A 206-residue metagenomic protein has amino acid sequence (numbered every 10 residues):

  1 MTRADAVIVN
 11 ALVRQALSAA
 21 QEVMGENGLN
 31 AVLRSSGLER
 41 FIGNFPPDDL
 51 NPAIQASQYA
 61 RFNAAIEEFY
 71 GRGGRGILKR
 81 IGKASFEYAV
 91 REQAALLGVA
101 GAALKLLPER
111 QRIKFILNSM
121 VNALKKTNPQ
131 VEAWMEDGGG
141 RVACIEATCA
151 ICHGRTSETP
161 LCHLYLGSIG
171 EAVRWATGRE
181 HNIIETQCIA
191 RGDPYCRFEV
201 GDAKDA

Functional and structural regions predicted by a protein language model:
M1-R80, E87-A89: N-terminal low-complexity or simple alpha-helical regulatory segments that function as activation/interaction modules
T2-A16, A20-G25, K125-L166, R174-A206: Short terminal or interdomain "cap/linker" segment that borders an active site or interface and mediates
G28-E39, K79-A84, A102-L104, R179-A190: Short alpha-helical "patches" and their helix-cap loops
S35, E109-N122, C196-D205: Amphipathic, soluble alpha/beta structural segments
L38-F45, F86-R91, Q187-V200: Short, mixed-charge aromatic SLiMs
N51-L164, Q187: Amphipathic interaction/junction segments at domain boundaries or subunit interfaces
